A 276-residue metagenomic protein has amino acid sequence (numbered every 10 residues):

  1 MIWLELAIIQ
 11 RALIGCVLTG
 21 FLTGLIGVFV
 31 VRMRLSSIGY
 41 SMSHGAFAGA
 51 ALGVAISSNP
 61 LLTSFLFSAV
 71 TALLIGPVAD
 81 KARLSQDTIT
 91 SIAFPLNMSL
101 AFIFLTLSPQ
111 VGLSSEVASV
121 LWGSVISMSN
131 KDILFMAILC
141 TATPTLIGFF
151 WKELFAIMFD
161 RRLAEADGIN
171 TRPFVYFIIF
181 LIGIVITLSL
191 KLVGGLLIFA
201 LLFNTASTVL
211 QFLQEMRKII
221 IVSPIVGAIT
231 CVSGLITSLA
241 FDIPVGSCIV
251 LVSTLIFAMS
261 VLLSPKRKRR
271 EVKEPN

Functional and structural regions predicted by a protein language model:
M1-F21, E271-P275: Membrane-interfacial amphipathic/re-entrant helices at transmembrane-helix boundaries
I9-R11, T90-G148: Transmembrane helix-bundle core of multi-pass membrane transporters and related energy-transducing complexes
A12-G15, P60-L66, D87-S91, A137 (+2 more regions): Loop-to-transmembrane alpha-helix initiation sites
V28-V111, V209-I221, S238-F241, P265: Short loop segments and helix-boundary regions at transmembrane helix junctions of multi-pass inner-membrane proteins
G45-A55, A93-L105, G123, S127 (+4 more regions): Small-residue-rich segments of transmembrane alpha-helices in multi-pass membrane proteins, especially helix faces
S129-T205: Helix-loop-helix "hairpin" substructures at the membrane interface of multi-pass membrane proteins
K191-S247: Transmembrane alpha-helical segments in multi-pass inner-membrane proteins
I243-N276: Cytosolic-side transmembrane-helix boundaries in multi-pass membrane proteins
